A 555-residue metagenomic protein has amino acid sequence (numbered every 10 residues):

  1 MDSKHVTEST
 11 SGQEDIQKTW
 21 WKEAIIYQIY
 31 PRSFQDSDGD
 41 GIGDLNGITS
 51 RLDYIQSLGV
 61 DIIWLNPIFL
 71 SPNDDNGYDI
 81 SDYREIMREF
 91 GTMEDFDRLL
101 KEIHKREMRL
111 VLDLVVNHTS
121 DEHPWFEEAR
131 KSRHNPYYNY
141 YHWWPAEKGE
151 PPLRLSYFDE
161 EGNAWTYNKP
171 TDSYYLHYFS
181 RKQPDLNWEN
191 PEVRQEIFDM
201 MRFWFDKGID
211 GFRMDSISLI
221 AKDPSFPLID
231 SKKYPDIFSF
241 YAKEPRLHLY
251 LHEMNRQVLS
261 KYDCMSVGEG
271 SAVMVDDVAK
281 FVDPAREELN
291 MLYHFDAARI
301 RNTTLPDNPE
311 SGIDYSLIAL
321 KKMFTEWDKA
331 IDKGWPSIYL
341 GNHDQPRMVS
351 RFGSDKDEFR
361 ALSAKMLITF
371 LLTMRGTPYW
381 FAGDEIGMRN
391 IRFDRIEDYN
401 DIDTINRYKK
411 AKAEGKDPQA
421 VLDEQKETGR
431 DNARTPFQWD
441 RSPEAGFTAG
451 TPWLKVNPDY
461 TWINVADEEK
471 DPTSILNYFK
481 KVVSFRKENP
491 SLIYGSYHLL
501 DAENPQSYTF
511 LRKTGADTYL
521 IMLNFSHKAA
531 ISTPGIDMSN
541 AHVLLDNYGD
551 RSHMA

Functional and structural regions predicted by a protein language model:
M1-A555: Active-site and adjacent substrate-binding regions of carbohydrate-active enzymes
